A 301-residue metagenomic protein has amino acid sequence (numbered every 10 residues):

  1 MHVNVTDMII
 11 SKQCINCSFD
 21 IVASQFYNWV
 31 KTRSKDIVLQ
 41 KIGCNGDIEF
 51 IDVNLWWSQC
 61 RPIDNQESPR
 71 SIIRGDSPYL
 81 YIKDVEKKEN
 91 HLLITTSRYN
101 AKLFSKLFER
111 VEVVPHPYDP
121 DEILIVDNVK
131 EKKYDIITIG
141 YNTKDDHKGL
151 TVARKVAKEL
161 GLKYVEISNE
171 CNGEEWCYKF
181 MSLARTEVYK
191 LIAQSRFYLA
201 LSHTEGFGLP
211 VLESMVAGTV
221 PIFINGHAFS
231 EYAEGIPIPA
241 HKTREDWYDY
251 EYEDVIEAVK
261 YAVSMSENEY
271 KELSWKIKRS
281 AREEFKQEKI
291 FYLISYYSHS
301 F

Functional and structural regions predicted by a protein language model:
M1-S58, Q287-E288, Y292, Y296 (+1 more regions): N-terminal pre-catalytic "stem/leader" segment of glycosyltransferase-like enzymes
R33-K106: Extended catalytic core of nucleotide-activated donor transferases of GT-like folds
K83-D84, K106, P117-K133: Acidic anion/phosphate-binding donor-loop and adjacent secondary structure in glycosyltransferase catalytic cores
P120-D121, E131-Y178, S182-L183: Conserved catalytic-core segment of nucleotide-activated headgroup transferases in glycan assembly
H203: Aromatic "clamp/platform" in nucleotide-sugar-dependent glycosyltransferases that forms part of the donor/acceptor
V220-F223, S230: Short hydrophobic beta-strand element within catalytic cores of glycosyltransferases and related nucleotide-activated
S230-Y261: Change "using UDP/GDP/dTDP sugars" to "using nucleotide sugars
D254, S264-S298: A charged, aromatic-enriched C-terminal amphipathic alpha-helix characteristic of glycosyltransferases across folds
